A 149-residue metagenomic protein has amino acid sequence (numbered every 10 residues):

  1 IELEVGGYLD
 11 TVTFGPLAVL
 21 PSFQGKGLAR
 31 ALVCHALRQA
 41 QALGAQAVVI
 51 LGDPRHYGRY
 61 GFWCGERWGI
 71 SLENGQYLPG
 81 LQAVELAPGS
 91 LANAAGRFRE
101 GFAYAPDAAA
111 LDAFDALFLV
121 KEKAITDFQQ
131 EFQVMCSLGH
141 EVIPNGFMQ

Functional and structural regions predicted by a protein language model:
I1, L32-A36, C64-W68: Short acidic (Asp/Glu) patches
I1-A18: A conserved beta-strand-loop-helix scaffold within acyl/acetyltransferase catalytic domains
V5-G7, E73-N74, S90: Short glycine/serine/proline-enriched coil/turn segments at secondary-structure junctions
F14, V19, G25-R38, V49-I50: Conserved acetyl-CoA-binding loop-helix of GNAT-fold acetyltransferases
S22-F23, E85-S90: Short loop segments at secondary-structure junctions
A42-Q46, G52-Y77: Conserved active-site alpha-helix within GNAT-family acetyltransferase domains
P88-Q149: Acidic/histidine-enriched, glycine/proline-rich intrinsically disordered or flexible terminal extensions
